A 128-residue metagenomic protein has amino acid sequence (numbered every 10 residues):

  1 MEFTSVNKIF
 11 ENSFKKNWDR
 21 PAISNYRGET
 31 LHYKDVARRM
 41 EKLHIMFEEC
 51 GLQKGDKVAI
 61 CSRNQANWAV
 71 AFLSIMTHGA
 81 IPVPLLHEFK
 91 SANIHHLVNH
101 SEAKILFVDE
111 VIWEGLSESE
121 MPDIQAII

Functional and structural regions predicted by a protein language model:
M1-E2, K104: A general boundary/transition motif marking the beginning of the first structured unit of a protein
E2, E11, D19-L73, K90-H95: Conserved AMP-binding/adenylate-forming core of the ANL superfamily
I9, C50, T77-I128: Structural core segment of the AMP-binding/adenylate-forming
W18-P21, P82-P84: Proline-rich low-complexity regions
